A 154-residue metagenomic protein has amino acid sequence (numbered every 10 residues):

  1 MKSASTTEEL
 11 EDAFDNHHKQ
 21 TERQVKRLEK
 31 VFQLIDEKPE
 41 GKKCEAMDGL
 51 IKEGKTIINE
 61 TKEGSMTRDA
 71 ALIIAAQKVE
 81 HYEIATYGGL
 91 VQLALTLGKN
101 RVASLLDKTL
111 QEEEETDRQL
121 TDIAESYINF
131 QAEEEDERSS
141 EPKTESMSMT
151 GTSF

Functional and structural regions predicted by a protein language model:
M1-F154: Amphipathic alpha-helical hairpins
